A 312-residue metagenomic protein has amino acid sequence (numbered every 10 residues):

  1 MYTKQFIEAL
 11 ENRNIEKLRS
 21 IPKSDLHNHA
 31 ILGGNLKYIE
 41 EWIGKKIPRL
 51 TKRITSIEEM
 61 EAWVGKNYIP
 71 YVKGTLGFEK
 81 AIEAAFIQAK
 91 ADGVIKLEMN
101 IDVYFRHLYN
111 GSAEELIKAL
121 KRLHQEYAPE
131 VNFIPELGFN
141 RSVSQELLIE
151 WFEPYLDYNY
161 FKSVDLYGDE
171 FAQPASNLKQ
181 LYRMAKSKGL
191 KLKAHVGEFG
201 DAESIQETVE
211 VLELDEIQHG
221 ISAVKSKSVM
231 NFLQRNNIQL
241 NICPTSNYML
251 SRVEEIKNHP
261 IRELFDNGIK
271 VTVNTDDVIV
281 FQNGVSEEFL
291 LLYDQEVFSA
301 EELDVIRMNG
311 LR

Functional and structural regions predicted by a protein language model:
M1-L190, F199-S204, V211-L212, E216 (+2 more regions): Metal-cofactor-binding active-site regions of metalloenzymes
L192-A194: Conserved hydrophobic beta-strand within the GNAT/NAT acetyltransferase core sheet that lines the active-site cleft
